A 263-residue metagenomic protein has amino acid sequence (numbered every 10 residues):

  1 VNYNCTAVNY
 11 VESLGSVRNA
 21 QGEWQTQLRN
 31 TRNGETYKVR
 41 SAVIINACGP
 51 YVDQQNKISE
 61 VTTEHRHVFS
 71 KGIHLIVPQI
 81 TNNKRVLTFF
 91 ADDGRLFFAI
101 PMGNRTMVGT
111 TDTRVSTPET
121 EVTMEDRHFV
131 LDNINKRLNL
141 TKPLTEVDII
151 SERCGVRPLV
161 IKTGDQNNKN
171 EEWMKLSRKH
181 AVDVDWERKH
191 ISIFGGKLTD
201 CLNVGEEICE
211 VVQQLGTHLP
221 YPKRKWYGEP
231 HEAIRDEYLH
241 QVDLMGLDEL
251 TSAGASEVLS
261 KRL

Functional and structural regions predicted by a protein language model:
V1-N4: Rossmann-like flavin
A7-W24: A conserved short coil-to-beta-strand element within the FAD-binding core of flavoproteins
G22-Q27, N83-R85: Short, hydrophobic/aromatic-rich segments at coil-to-beta transitions
Q27-T31, P78: A generic structural motif
R32-V43: Core beta-strand elements of the Rossmann-like FAD/NAD(P) dinucleotide-binding domain in flavoenzyme oxidoreductases
I44-I45, M107: Receiver (REC) domain switch-region micro-motif
N46-V61: Flavin (primarily FAD) binding-site architecture
T62-M107, T113-L263: C-terminal catalytic lobe of FAD-dependent flavoproteins
